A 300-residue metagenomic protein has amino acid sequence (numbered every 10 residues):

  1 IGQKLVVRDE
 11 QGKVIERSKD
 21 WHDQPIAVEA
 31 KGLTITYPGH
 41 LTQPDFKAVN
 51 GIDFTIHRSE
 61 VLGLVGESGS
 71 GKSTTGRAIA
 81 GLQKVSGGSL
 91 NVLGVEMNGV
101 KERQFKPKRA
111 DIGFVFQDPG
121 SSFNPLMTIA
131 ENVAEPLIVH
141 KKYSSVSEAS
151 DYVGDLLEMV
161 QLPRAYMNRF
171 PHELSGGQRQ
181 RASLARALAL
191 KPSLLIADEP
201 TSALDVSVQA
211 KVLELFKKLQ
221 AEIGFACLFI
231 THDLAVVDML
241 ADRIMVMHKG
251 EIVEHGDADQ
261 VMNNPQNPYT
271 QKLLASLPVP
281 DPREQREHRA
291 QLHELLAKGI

Functional and structural regions predicted by a protein language model:
L41-Q43, M97-G113, V139, Q260-P265: ABC ATPase NBD coupling module
G88-E96: Conserved ABC transporter NBD signature motif
S147-A165, L274: Conserved ABC ATPase "signature" region
F170-L174, Q178: Conserved ABC ATPase signature
K191: Conserved catalytic motifs of ABC-family nucleotide-binding domains
H255-G256: ABC ATPase "signature
